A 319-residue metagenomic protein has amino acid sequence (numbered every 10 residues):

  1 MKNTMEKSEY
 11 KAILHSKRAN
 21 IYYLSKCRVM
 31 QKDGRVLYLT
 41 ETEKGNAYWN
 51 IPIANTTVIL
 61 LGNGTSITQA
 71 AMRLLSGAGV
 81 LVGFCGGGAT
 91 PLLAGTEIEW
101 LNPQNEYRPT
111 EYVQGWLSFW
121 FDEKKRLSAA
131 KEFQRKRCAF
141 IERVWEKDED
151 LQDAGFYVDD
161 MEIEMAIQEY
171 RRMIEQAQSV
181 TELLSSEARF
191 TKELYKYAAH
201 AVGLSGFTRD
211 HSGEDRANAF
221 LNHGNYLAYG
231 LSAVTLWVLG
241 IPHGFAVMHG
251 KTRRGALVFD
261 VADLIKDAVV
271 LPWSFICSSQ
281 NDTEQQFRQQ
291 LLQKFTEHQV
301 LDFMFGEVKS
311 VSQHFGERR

Functional and structural regions predicted by a protein language model:
K2-C27, K32, L39, G77 (+1 more regions): Active-site helix-to-loop segments that bind/position phosphate- or nucleotide-bearing substrates and donors across
K11-I13, Q31-L60, I67-T68: A positional/architectural concept
N46, G62, G240-P242: Residue-level signal for pocket-adjacent positions within structured domains
W49-T110: Glycine/small-residue-rich interface belts in oligomeric ring/scaffold proteins and their assembly partners
